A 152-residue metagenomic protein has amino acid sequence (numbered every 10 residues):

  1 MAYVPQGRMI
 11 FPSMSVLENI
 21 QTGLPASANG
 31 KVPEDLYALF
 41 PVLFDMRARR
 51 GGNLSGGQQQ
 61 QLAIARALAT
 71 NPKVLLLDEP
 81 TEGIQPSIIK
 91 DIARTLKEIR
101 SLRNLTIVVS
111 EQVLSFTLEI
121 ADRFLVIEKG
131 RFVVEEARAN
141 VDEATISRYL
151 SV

Functional and structural regions predicted by a protein language model:
S13-Q21: Short coil-to-helix segment of the ABC ATPase nucleotide-binding domain corresponding to the Q-loop/switch region
R50-L54, Q58: Conserved ABC ATPase signature
A67-L68: ABC ATPase C-loop
N71: Conserved catalytic motifs of ABC-family nucleotide-binding domains
L75-E79: Catalytic Walker B motif of ABC-type/P-loop ATPase nucleotide-binding domains
K90-R103: Helical segment within the ABC ATPase nucleotide-binding domain
V109-Q112: H-loop/switch region of ABC-family ATPase nucleotide-binding domains
R131-V152: Conserved beta-strand-loop-alpha-helix hinge in the C-terminal portion of ABC ATPase nucleotide-binding domains
